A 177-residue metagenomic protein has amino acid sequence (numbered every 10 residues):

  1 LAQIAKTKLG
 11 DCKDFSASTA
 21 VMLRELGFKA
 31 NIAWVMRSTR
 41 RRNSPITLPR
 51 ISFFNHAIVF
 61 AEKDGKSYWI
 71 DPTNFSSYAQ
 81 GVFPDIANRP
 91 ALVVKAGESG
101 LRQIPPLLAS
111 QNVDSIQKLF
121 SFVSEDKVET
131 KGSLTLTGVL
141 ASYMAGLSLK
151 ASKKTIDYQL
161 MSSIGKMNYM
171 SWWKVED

Functional and structural regions predicted by a protein language model:
L1-D177: A sensor for short, sequence-defined functional sites
